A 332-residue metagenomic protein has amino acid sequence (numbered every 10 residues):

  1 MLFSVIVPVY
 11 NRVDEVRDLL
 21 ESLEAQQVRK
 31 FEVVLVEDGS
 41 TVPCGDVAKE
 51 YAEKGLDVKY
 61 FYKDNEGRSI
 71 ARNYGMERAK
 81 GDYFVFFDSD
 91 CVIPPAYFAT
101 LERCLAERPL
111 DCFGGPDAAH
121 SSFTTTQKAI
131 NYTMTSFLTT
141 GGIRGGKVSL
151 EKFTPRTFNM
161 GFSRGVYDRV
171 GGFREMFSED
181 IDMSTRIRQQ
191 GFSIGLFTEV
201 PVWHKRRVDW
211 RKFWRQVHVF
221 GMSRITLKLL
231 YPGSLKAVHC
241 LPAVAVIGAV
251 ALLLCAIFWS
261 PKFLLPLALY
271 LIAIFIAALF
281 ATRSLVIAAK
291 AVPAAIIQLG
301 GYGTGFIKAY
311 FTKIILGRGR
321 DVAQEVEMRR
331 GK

Functional and structural regions predicted by a protein language model:
L2-S4, E32, D182: Cell-envelope/extracellular polymer assembly enzymes that use nucleotide-activated donors
E21-K30: Short, acidic, metal-binding catalytic loop of nucleotide-sugar glycosyltransferases
S22, E37-D46, N65-E66, D88-P94: A conserved acidic beta->alpha catalytic loop
C44, K63-A79, T100, L150 (+1 more regions): Glycine-rich, basic loop-to-helix element that forms the pyrophosphate-binding segment of sugar-nucleotide handling
F84: Short aromatic/hydrophobic "clamp" motif used to bind/position activated sugar donors
P95-K128, V200-P201, K205: Conserved donor NDP-sugar-binding/catalytic core segment of glycosyltransferases
R174-L235: Catalytic donor/gating beta->alpha subdomain of glycosyltransferases that bind UDP-sugars
A245-L316: Membrane-embedded multi-pass helical conduit in multi-pass membrane proteins, especially envelope-biosynthetic
